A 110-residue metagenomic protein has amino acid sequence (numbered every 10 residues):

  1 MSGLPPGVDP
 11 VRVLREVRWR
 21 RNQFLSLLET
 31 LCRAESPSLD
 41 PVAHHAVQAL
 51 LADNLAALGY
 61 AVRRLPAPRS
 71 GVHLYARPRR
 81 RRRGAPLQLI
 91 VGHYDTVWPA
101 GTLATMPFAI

Functional and structural regions predicted by a protein language model:
M1, R20-L25, A46-V47, R79 (+1 more regions): Short hydrophobic/aromatic-rich motifs at helix boundaries and adjacent loops
G3-L4, V17-R18, Q48-A52, A61-R64 (+1 more regions): Intrinsically disordered, low-complexity segments enriched in polar/charged residues with Gly/Pro, especially when
G3-P6, R80-P86: Intrinsically disordered, low-complexity coil segments
G3-V42: N-terminal capping segment at the start of a domain
E29, Y75, L87-L89: Residues embedded in well-ordered beta-strands
E35, A76, I90-H93: Conserved small-residue
P37-G84: A non-catalytic alpha/beta surface segment that caps or lines the substrate-entry region of metallo-dependent hydrolase
A85-I110: Active-site metal-coordination/substrate-binding segment of hydrolases, especially metallo-dependent peptidases
